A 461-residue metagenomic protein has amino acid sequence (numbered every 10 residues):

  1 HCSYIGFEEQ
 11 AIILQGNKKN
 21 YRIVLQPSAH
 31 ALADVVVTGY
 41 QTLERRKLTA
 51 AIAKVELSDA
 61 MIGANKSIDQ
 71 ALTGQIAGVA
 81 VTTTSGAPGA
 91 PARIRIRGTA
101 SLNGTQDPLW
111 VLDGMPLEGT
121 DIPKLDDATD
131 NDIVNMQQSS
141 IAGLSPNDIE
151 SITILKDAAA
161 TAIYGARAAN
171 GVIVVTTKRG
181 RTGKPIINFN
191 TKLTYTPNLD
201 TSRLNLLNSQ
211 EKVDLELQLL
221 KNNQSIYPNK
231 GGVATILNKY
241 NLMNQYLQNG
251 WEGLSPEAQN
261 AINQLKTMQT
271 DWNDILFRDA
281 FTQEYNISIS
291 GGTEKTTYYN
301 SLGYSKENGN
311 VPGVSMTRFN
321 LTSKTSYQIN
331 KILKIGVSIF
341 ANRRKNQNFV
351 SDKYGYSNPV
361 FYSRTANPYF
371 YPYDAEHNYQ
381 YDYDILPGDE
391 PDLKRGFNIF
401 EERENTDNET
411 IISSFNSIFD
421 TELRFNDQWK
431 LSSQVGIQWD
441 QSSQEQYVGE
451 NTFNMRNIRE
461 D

Functional and structural regions predicted by a protein language model:
S3-E8, Q15-M61, D69, T82 (+2 more regions): Short, acidic, small-residue-rich periplasmic hinge/interaction motif at the N-terminus of Gram-negative outer-membrane
K18-V24, D34, I68-A71, I94-R97 (+4 more regions): N-terminal periplasmic accessory domains that precede and gate Gram-negative outer-membrane beta-barrel machines
Y21-V24, R45, I76-A77, P146-N188 (+4 more regions): A beta-strand signature from Gram-negative outer-membrane beta-barrel systems, especially the internal plug domain
A31, Q106-D107, L112, P123-K124 (+6 more regions): Surface-exposed loop/interface segments of Gram-negative outer-membrane beta-barrel transport/assembly proteins
N65, P146, T182, T282 (+3 more regions): Outer-membrane beta-barrel channels and translocator barrels
Q70-K124, E150-S151, T161-K178: Extracytoplasmic beta-strand/coil segments of soluble accessory domains associated with Gram-negative outer-membrane
M115-K156: Short acidic/polar hinge/loop motifs at secondary-structure boundaries that mediate gating or recognition
K295-Y298, I332-I335, W429-L431: Repeated loop/turn-to-beta-strand initiation elements of outer-membrane beta-barrel proteins
